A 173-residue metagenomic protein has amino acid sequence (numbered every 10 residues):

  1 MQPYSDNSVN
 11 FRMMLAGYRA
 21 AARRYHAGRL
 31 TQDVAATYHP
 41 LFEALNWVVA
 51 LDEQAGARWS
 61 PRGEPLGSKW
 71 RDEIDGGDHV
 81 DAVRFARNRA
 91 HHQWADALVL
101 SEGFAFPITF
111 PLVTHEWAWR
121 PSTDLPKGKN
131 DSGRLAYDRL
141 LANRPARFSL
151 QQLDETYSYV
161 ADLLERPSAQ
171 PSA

Functional and structural regions predicted by a protein language model:
M1-F42, G63-A173: Acidic, Ser/Thr/Gly/Pro-rich intrinsically disordered interaction regions
A16-A20, A50-G56: Short, functional N-terminal and low-complexity linear motifs
F42-W47, Q54: Core of folded catalytic or high-affinity ligand/protein-binding domains in predominantly eukaryotic proteins
D52-G63, A95: Membrane-helix exit/interface motif
